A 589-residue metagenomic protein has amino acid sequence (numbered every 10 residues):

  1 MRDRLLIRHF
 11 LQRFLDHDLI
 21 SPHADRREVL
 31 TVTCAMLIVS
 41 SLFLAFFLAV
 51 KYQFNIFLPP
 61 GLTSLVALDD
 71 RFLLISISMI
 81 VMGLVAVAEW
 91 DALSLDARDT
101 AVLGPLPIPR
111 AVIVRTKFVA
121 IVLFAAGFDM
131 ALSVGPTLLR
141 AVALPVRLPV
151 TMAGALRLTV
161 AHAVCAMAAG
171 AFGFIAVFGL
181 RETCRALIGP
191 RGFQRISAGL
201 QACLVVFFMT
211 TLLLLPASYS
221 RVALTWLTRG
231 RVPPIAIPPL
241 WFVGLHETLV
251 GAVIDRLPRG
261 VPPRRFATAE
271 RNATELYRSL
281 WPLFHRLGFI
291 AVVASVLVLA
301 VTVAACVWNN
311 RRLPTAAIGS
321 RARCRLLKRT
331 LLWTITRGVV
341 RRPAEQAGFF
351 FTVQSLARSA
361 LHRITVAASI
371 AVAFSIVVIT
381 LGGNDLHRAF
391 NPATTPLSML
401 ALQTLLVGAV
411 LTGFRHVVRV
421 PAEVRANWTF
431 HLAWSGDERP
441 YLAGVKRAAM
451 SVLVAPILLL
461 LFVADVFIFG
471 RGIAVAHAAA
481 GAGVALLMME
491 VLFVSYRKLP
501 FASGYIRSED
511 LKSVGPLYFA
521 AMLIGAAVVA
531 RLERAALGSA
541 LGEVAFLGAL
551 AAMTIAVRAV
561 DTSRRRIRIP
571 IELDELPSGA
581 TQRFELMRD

Functional and structural regions predicted by a protein language model:
M1-G83, L132-F414, A455, L459-D465 (+1 more regions): Transmembrane alpha-helical segments and their membrane-interface loop/helix boundaries that make up the transmembrane
T33, S41, A45, I77-S78 (+3 more regions): Nucleic acid-processing catalytic cores of prokaryotic defense/repair systems
V85-L106, F414-H431: Transmembrane helix boundary and interhelical loop/hinge segments in multi-pass membrane proteins
D91, P105-V119, L123-G127, M152 (+2 more regions): Structured, mid-chain assembly/scaffold modules that mediate subunit interfaces within large macromolecular complexes
R110-L139, D437-D465: Selective transmembrane-helix segments that form parts of the transport pathway or gating/packing helices in multipass
L123, C184, L402-Q403, N427 (+1 more regions): Anion-coordinating catalytic cores for phosphoryl-, nucleotidyl-, and glycosidic chemistry
